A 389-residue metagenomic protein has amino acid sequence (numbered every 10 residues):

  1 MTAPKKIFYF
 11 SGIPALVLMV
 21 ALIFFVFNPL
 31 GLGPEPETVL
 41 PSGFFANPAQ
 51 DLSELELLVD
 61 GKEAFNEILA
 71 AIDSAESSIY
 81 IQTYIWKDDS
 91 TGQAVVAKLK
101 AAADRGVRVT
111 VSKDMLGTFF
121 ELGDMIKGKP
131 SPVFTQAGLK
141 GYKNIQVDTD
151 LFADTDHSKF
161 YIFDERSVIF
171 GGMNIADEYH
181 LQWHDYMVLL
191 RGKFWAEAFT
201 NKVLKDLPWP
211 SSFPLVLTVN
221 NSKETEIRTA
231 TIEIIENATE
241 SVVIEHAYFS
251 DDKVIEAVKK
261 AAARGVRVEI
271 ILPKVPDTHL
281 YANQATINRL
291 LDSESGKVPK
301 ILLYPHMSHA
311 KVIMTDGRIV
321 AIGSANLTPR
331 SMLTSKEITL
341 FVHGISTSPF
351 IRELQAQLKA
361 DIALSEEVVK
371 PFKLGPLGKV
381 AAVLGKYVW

Functional and structural regions predicted by a protein language model:
M1-F44, A381, G385, W389: N-terminal membrane-anchoring alpha-helices
E35-S74, K87-A238, Y248, D252 (+2 more regions): HKD-type phospholipase D/PLD-like phosphodiesterase module
I79: Active-site microenvironments that recognize anionic phosphate/pyrophosphate groups
A103, A262-A263: Gly/Ala-rich phosphate-binding loop of Rossmann-like dinucleotide-binding domains, activating on the conserved
A257-K259: A structural signal for leucine-rich repeat
R318-V320, A325-W389: Long, C-terminal catalytic modules of enzymes
